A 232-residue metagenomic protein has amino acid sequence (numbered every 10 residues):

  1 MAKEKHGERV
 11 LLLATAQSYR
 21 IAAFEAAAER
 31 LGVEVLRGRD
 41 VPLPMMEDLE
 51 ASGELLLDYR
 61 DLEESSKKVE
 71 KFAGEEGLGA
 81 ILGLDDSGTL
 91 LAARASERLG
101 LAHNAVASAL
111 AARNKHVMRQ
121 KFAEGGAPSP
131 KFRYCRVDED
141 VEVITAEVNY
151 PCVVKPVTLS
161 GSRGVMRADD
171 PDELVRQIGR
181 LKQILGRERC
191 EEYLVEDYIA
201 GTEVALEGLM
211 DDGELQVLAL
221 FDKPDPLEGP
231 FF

Functional and structural regions predicted by a protein language model:
M1-S108, V117, E139: ATP-binding N-terminal substructure of ATP-dependent carboxylate-amine bond-forming enzymes
L11-L12, G79-G83, P130-K131, R167 (+1 more regions): Short catalytic-loop micro-motif centered on adjacent basic/acidic residues
R37, H103-A105, K131, V154 (+1 more regions): Hydrophobic residues in well-ordered beta-strands that form the structural core
P42-M46, L110-R113, S160, D225-L227: Short gly/pro/ser/thr-enriched loop/turn and capping motifs at secondary-structure boundaries
M46-L49, P156-L159, F231: Short, flexible turn/loop "capping" segments at secondary-structure junctions
L90-L91, R176, A205: Phosphate- and divalent-cation-binding pockets in alpha/beta enzyme and binding domains that engage nucleotide-derived
N114-Y193, A200, D212: Active-site nucleotide/adenylate-binding loops and adjacent lid/helix of ATP-dependent enzymes
L181-L185, R189, I199-F232: Phosphate-binding core of ATP-grasp and ATP-grasp-like enzymes
